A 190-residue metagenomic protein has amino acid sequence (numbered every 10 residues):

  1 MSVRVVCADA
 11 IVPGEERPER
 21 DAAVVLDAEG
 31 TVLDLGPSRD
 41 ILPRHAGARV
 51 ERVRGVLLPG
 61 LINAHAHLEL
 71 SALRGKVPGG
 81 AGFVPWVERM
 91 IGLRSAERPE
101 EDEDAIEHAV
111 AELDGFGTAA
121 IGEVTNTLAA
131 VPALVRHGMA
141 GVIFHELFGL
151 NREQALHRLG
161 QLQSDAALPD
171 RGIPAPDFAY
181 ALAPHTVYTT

Functional and structural regions predicted by a protein language model:
S2-V5, I11-L58: Histidine-rich, glycine-flanked metal-binding segment
S2-V6, L42-P85, E107, A111-G115: Replace "His-x-His-based motif
A72-D104, G138-G149: Active-site gating loops and adjacent loop-to-helix segments of metal-dependent hydrolytic enzymes
E100-E112, T125-A130, H157-A166: Short, acidic/polar
F116-A120: Short acidic/polar active-site loop segments enriched in Thr and Asp
I121-T125, H185: Structural motif
A130-T190: Metal-coordinating catalytic core of metallo-dependent amide/deamination hydrolases
